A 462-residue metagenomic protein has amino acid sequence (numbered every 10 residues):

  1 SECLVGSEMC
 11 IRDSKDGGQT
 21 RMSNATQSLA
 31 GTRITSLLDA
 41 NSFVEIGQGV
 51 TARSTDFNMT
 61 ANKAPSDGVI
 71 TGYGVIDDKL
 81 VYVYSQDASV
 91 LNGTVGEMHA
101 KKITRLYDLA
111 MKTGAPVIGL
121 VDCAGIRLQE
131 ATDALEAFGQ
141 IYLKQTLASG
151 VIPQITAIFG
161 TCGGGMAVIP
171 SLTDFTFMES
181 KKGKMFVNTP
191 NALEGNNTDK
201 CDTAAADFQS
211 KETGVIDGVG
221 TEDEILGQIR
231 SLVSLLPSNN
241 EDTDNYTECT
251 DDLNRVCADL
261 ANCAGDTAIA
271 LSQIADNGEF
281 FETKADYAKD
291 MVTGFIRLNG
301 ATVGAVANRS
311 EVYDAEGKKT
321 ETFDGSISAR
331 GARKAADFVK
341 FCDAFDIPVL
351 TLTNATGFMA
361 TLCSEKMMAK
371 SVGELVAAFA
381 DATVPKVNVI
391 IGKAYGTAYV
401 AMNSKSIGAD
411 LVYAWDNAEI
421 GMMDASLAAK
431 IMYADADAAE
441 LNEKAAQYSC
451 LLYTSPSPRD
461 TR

Functional and structural regions predicted by a protein language model:
S7, R12-S455, R462: Ligand-binding clefts of soluble mixed alpha/beta catalytic domains
